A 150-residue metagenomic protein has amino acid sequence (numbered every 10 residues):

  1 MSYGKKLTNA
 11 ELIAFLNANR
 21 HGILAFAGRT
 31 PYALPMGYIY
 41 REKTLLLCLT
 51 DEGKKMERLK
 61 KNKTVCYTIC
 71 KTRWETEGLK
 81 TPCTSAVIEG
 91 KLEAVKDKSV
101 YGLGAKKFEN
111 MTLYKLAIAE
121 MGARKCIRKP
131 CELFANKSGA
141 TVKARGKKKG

Functional and structural regions predicted by a protein language model:
M1-A18, F134-A135, T141: Extreme N-terminal tail/first-helix region
N9, G22, C83-T84: Hydrophobic small-molecule pocket/channel-lining residues, especially in calycin-type beta-barrels
A14-L16, G37-I39, E57-L59: Short, conserved, surface-exposed binding loops centered on an aromatic residue
N19-D51, Y67: Short beta-strand segments
G22, L45, L92-E93, M121-A123: Short beta-strand segments in beta-sandwich/barrel cores
G37-R41, K91-A94, P130: A short, sequence-level motif marking secondary-structure junctions
E52-M111, I118: Short, structured beta-strand-loop surface elements
K98-G150: C-terminal edge-of-domain segments
